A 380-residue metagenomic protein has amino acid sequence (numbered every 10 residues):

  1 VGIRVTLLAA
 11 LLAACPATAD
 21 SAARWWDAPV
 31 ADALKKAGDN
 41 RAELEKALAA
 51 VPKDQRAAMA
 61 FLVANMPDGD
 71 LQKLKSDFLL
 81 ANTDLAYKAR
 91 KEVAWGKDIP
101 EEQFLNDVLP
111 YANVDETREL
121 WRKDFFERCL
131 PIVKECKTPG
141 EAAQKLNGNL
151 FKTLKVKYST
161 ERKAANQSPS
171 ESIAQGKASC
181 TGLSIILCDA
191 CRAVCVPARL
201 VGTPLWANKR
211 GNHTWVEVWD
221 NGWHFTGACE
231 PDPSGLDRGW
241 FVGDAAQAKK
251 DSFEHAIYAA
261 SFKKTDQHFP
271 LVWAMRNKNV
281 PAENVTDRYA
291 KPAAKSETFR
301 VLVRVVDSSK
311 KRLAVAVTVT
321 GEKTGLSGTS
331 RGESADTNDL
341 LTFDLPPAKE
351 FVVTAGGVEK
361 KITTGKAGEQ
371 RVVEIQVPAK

Functional and structural regions predicted by a protein language model:
R4-A14: Bacterial N-terminal signal peptides
A42-K46, K53-Q175, G211: Secondary-structure boundary elements
A142-N149, S159-E171, Q175-G176, T181-P270: Hydrophobic/aromatic-rich core segments of domains that either
D266-R300: Beta-strand-rich domain onsets/edges
A282-K295, K360-K380: Extracellular beta-sheet/turn segments enriched in Thr/Pro/Gly and aliphatic residues
F299-S309: A short, amphipathic beta-strand motif
S308-T329, P347-A348: Short, ordered, surface-exposed loop/turn motifs in non-cytosolic proteins
S334-V352, G356-G357, T363-A367: Short Pro-Gly-centered beta-turn/loop motif in secreted/extracellular proteins
